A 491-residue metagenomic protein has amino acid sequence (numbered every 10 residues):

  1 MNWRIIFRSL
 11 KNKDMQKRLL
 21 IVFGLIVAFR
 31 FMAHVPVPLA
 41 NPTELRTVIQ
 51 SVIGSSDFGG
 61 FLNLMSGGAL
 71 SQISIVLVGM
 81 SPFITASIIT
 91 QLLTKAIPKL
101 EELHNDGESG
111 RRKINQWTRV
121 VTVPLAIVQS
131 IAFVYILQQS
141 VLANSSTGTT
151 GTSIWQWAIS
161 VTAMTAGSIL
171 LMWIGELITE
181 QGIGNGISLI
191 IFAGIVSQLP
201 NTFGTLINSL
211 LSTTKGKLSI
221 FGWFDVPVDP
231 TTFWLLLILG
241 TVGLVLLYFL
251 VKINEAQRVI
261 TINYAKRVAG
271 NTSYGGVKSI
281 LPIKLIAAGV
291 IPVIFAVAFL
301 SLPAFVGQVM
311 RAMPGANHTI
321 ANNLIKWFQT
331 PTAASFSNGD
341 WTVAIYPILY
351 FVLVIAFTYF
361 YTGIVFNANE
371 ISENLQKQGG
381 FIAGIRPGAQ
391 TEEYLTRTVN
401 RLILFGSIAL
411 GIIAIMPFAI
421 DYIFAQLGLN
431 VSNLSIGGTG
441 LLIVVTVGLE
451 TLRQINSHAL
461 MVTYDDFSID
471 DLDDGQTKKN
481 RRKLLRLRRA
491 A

Functional and structural regions predicted by a protein language model:
M1-H104, E108-A491: N-terminal cationic and glycine-rich segments that engage phosphates or anionic surfaces
